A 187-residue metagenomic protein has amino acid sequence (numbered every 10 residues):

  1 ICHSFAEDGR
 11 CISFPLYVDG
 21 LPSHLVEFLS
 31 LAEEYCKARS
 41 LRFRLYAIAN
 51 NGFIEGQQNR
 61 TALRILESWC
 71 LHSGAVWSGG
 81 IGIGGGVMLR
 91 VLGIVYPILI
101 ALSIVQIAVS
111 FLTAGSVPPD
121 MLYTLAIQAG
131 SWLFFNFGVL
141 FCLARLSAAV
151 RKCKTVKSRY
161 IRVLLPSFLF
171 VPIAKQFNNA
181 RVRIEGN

Functional and structural regions predicted by a protein language model:
I1-R39, L71, T113-F135, A148-V156 (+2 more regions): N-terminal beta1-alpha1-beta2 submodule of the flavodoxin-like/Rossmannoid cofactor-binding fold
C2, I12, V18, A62-H72 (+1 more regions): Short, Lys/Arg-enriched charge-dense amphipathic segments
R44-I98: Short, glycine-/small-residue-rich phosphate/pyrophosphate-handling segment
Y96-F111, A126-C142: Alpha-helical bilayer-embedded segments of polytopic membrane proteins, i.e., transmembrane/intramembrane helices
F141-A149: Conserved class I S-adenosyl-L-methionine
